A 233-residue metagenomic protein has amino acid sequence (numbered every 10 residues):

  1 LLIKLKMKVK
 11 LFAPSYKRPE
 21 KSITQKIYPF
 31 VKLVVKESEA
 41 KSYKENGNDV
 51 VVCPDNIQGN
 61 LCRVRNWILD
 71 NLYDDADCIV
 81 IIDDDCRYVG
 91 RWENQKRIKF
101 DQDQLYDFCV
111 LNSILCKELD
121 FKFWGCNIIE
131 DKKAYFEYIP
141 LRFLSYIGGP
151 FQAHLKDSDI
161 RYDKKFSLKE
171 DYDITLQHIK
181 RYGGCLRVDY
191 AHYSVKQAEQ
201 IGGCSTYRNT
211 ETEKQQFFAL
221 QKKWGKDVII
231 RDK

Functional and structural regions predicted by a protein language model:
L2-K26: N-proximal low-complexity "stem/linker" segments adjacent to membrane-targeting elements
K8-K10, I27-L33, N48-D49: Short loop->beta transition adjacent to catalytic acidic/histidine clusters or analogous donor-positioning motifs
V9, K17-P19, F166-K233: C-terminal catalytic/acceptor-binding lobe
Y16-P19, V34-K41: Short, polar loop motifs at secondary-structure junctions
S22-T24, Y43-K44, G90-E93, A134-P140 (+1 more regions): A short acidic (Asp/Glu
E37-C78, I82, R87-R97: Active-site-proximal specificity loops/subdomain of glycosyltransferases
C78-D83, K122-N127, C185-D189, I229-D232: A structural signal for short, well-ordered beta-strand segments and their strand-loop junctions that often border
V89-D173: Conserved catalytic core of nucleotide-sugar-dependent glycosyltransferases
